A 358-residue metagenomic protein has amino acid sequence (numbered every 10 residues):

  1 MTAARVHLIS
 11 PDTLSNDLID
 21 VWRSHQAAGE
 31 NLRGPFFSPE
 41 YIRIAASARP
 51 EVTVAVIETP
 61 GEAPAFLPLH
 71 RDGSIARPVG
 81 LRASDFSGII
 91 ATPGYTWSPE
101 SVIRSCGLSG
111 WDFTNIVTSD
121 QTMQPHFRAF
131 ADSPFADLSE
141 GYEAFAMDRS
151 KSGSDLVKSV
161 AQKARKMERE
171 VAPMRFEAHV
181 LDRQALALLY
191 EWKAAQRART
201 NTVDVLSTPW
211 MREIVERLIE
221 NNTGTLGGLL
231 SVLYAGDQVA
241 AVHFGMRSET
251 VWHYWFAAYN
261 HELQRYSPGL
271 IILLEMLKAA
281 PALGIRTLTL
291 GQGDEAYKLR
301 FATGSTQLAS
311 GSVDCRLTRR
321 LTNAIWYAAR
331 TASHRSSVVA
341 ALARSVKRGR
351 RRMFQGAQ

Functional and structural regions predicted by a protein language model:
T2-L8, D120-K151, L283-S345, Q358: Active-site/acyl-donor-binding loops of N-acyltransferases
V6-P60, P64-A76, I116-Q121, P125-F130 (+1 more regions): A conserved beta-strand-loop-helix scaffold within acyl/acetyltransferase catalytic domains
P50-V52, L108-G110, G228, A282-I285: Short, high-confidence coil segments that cap the C-terminus of an alpha-helix and link into the following beta-strand
L81-G107: A gly/proline- and charged-residue-enriched helix-loop-helix capping module
G88-T92, F145-M147, E177-H179: Acyl-group handling in specialized metabolite and lipid biosynthesis
I90-G94, F113-T118: Structural motif
W97-V102, V205-N323: Aromatic (often tryptophan-rich) hydrophobic motifs at membrane interfaces
G110-N115, T289: Short, hydrophobic beta-strand segments that form beta-sheet elements in well-ordered domains
